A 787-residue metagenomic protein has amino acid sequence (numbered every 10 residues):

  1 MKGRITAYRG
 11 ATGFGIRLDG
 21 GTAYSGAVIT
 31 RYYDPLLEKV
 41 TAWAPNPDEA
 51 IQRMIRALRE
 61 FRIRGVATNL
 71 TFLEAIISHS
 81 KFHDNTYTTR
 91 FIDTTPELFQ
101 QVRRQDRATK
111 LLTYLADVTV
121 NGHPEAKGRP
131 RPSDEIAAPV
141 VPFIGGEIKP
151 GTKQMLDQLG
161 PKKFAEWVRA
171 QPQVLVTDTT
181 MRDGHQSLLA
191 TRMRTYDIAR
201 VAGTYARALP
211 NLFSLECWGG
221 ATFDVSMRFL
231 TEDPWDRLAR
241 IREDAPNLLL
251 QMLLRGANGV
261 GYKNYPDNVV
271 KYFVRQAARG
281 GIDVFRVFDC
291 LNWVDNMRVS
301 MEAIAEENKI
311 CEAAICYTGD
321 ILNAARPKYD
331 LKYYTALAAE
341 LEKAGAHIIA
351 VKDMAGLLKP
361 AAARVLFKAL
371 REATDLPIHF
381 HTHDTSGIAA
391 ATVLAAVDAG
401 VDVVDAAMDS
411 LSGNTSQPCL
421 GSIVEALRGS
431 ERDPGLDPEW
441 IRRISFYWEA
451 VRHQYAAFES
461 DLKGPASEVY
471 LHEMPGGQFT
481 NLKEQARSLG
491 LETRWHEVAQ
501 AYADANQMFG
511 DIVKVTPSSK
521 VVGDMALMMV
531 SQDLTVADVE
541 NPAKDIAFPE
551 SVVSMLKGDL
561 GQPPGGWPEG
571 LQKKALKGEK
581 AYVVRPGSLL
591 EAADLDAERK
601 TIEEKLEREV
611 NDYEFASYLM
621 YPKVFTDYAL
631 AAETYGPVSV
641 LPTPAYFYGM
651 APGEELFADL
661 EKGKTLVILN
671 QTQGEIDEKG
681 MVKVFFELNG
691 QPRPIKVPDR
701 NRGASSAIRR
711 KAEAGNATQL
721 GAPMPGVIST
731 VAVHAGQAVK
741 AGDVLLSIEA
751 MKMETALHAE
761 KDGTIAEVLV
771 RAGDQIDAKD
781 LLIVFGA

Functional and structural regions predicted by a protein language model:
M1-G145, Q572, L576-E579, A592-L666 (+1 more regions): Catalytic cores of soluble metabolic enzymes centered on carboxylation/carboxyl-transfer
Q52, E135, P139-P142, L420-V640 (+2 more regions): Structured C-terminal cap/extension of enzyme domains
S133-V269, A277: N-terminal capping/small domains of soluble enzymes
K153, Q158-P161, Q454, P698-A722: Long, charged amphipathic helices and adjacent flexible linkers at domain junctions
V176, G184, V287, I349 (+3 more regions): Conserved, mostly hydrophobic/aromatic
T195-L215, W235-L249, G259, K263-L376 (+1 more regions): Alpha/beta enzyme core
D289-C290, A399-S416: Glycine-rich phosphate-binding active-site loops on the catalytic face of alpha/beta enzymes
K711-A787: Structured functional modules or segments
